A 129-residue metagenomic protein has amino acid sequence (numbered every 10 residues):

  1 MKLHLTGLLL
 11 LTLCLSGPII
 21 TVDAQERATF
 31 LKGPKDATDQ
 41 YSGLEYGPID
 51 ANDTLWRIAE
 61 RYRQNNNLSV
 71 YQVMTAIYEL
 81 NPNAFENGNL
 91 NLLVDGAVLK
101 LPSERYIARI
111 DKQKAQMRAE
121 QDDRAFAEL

Functional and structural regions predicted by a protein language model:
M1-L129: Cell-surface/extracellular proteins and modules involved in cell-wall/glycan interaction or trafficking/anchoring
